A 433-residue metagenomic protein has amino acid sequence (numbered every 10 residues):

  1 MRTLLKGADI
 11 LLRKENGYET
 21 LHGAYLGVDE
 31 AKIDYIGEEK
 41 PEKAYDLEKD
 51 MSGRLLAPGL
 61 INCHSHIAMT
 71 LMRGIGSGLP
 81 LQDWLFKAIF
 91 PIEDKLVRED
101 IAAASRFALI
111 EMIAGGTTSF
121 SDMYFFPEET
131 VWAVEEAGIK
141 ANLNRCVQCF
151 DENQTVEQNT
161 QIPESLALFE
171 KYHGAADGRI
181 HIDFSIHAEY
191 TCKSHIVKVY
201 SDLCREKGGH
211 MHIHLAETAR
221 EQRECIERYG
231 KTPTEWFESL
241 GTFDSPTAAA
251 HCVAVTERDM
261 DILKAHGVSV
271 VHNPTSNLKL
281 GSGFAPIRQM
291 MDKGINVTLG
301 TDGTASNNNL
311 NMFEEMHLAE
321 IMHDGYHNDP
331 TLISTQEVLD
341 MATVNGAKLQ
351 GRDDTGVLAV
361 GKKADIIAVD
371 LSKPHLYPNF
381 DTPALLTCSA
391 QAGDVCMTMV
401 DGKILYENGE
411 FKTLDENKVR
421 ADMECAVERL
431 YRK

Functional and structural regions predicted by a protein language model:
M1-K43, R54-L55: N-terminal metal-binding scaffold of metallo-dependent hydrolase/deaminase domains
R2-G7, E42-W84, R106, I110-A114: Replace "His-x-His-based motif
L11-G23, I36, L280-G281, I287 (+1 more regions): Acidic, glycine-enriched loop/beta-strand segments at the rims of small-molecule binding/catalytic pockets
L12, K363-R420: C-terminal cap of metal-dependent C-N hydrolases
L71-A103, K140-I162, A219-P246, H266-S269 (+2 more regions): Active-site gating loops and adjacent loop-to-helix segments of metal-dependent hydrolytic enzymes
R73-I139, I162-A175, E424-R432: Alpha-helical scaffold segments that flank or form the walls of functional sites
E129-V253, R258: Metal-coordinating catalytic core of metallo-dependent amide/deamination hydrolases
S239-P246, R288-S372, S389-Q391: His/Asp/Glu-enriched, well-ordered alpha-helical/loop segment that forms or immediately abuts the divalent-metal
